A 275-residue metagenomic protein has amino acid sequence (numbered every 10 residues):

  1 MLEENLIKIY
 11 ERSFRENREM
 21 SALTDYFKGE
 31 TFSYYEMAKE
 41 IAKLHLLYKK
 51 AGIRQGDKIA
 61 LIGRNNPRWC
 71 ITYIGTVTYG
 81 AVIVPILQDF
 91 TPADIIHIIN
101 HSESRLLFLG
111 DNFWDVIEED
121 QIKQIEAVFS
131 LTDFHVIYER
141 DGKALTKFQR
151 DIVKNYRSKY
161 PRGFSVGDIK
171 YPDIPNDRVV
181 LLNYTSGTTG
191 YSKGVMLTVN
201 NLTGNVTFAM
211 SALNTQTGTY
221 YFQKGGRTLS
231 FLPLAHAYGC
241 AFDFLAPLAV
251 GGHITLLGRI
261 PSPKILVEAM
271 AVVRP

Functional and structural regions predicted by a protein language model:
L2, E19-G52, D57-N66, C70-I74 (+2 more regions): Conserved AMP-binding/adenylate-forming core of the ANL superfamily
R18-S21, Q149-Y184, Y191, T217-R227: Conserved pre-ATP/AMP-binding loop-to-beta segment of ANL
S33-Y35, P172, V180-T207: Conserved AMP-binding A3 loop
A38-K43, N176, V195-Y220: Conserved structural elements of the adenylate-forming
A51, T78-Y156: Structural core segment of the AMP-binding/adenylate-forming
I59, T76, L107, V179 (+2 more regions): Conserved S/T- and glycine-rich ATP-binding loop of Class I adenylate-forming
R64-V84, Q88-P92, N100-L106, G226-R227 (+1 more regions): A short helix-loop-beta submotif of the ANL/AMP-binding
T203-R227, L234-P275: Conserved AMP-binding/adenylation subdomain of ANL enzymes
